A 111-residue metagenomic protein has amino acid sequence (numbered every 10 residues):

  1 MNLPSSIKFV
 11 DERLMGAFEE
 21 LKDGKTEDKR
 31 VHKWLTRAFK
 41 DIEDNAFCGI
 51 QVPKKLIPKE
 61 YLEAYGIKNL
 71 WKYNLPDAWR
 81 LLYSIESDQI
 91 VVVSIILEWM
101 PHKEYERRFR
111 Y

Functional and structural regions predicted by a protein language model:
M1-D41: Arg/Lys-rich, positively charged N-terminal/basic patches that mediate binding to nucleic acids
M1-S6, K22-T26, Y61-Y111: Enriched for short, Lys/Arg-rich terminal
E43-G49: Acidic-basic catalytic patches of nuclease active cores, encompassing PD-(D/E)XK and other metal-cofactor nuclease
I50-K55: Short, hydrophobic secondary-structure boundary micro-motifs
P58: Intrinsically disordered, low-complexity mixed-charge segments
